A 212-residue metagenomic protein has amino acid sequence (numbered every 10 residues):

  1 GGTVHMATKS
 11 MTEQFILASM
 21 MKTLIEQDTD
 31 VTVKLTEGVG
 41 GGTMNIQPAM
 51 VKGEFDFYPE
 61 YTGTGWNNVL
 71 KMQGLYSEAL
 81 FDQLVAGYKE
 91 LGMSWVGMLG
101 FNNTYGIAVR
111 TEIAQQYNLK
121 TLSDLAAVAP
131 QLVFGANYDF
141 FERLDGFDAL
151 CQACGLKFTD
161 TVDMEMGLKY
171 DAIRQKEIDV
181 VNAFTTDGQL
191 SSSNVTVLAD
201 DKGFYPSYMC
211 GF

Functional and structural regions predicted by a protein language model:
G1-E13, V31-E37, P130-A136: Short, well-ordered beta-strand elements
T12, K34-P48, Y138, T159-D171: Short helix-initiation/N-cap motifs at beta->coil->alpha
M21-D30, L122-V162: Ligand-binding cleft/hinge of the Venus flytrap
T23-L24, M44-F55, D148-A153, M166-V181: Short helices/loops that flank or line small-molecule/ion binding pockets
V39-T43, G53-W66, L80, R110-T111 (+3 more regions): Beta->alpha turn/N-cap motifs
P59-L75, L80-L84, D171-L198, K202: A ligand-binding cleft/hinge motif common to bilobed small-molecule-binding domains
L80-F134: A conserved helix-loop-strand patch within extracytoplasmic ligand-binding domains of the periplasmic binding
D82, E90-S94, L99-I107, T186-F212: Periplasmic-binding protein-like
